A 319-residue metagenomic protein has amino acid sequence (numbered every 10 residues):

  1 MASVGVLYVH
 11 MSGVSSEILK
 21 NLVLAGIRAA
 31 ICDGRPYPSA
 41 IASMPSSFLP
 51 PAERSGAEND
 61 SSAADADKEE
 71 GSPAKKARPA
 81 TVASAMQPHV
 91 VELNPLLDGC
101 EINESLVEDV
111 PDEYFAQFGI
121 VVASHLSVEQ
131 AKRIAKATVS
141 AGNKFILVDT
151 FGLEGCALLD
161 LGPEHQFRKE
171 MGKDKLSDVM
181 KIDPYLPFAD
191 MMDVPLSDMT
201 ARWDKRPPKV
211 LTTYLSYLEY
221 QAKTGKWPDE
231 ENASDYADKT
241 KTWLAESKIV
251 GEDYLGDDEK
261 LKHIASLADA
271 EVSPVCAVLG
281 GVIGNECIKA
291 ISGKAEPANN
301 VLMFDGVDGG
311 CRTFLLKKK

Functional and structural regions predicted by a protein language model:
M1-K319: Adenine nucleotide-associated cytosolic modules
